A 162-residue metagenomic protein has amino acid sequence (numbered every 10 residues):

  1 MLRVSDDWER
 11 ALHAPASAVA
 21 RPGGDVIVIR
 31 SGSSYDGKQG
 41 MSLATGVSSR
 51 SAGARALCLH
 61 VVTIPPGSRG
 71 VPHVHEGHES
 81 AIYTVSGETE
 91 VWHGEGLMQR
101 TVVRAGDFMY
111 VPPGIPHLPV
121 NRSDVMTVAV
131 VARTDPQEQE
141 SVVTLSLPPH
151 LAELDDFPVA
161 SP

Functional and structural regions predicted by a protein language model:
M1-A56, V71, T144-P162: A short, N-terminal "cap"/entry segment at the start of jelly-roll beta-barrel domains of the cupin/DSBH fold
T45, H60-E76: Conserved short histidine dyad/triad with adjacent acidic residue
A52, G77, G96, D124-V125: Short strand-connecting beta-turns/loops that link adjacent beta-strands
L59-V62, A81, Y110, D124-V143: A short hydrophobic beta-strand segment most commonly corresponding to one strand of the jelly-roll/cupin
V61, V74, H93-E95, N121 (+1 more regions): Residue-level recognition of conserved beta-strand positions in structured domain cores
I64-G67, V103-S123, A132-T134: Conserved metal-binding segment of the jelly-roll/cupin
R69, H78-A105: A short beta-strand-loop-beta hairpin characteristic of the jelly-roll/cupin
E88-E90, P116, M126: Structural motif
